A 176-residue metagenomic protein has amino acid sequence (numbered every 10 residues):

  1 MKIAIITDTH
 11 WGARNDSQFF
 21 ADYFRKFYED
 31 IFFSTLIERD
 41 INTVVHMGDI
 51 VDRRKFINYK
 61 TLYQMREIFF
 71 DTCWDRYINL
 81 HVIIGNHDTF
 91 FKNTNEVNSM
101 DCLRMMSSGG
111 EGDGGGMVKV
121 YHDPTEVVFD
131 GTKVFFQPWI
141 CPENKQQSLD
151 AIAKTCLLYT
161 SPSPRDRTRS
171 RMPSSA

Functional and structural regions predicted by a protein language model:
M1-I68, S148-L158: N-terminal active-site segment of His-dependent metallophosphoesterases
I6-T7, V44-D49, L80-N86, V120-D123 (+1 more regions): Active-site neighborhood of phospho(di)ester-bond hydrolases with catalytic His/Asp-centered motifs
T7-W11, D49-I50, N86-D88, P138-I140 (+1 more regions): Active-site metal-binding loops of divalent metal-dependent hydrolases
A13, R54, F90-N93, T168: Hydrophobic positions within alpha-helical membrane elements
I57-K60, Q64-K133, W139-C141: Active-site neighborhood of divalent metal-dependent phosphoester bond hydrolases
N144-K145: Short helix/loop capping segments that flank catalytic or ligand/cofactor-binding pockets
Y159-T168: Conserved small/polar residues in nucleotide/adenosyl-binding loops
M172-A176: Hydrophobic alpha-helical segments, chiefly the membrane-spanning helices and signal/signal-anchor peptides
